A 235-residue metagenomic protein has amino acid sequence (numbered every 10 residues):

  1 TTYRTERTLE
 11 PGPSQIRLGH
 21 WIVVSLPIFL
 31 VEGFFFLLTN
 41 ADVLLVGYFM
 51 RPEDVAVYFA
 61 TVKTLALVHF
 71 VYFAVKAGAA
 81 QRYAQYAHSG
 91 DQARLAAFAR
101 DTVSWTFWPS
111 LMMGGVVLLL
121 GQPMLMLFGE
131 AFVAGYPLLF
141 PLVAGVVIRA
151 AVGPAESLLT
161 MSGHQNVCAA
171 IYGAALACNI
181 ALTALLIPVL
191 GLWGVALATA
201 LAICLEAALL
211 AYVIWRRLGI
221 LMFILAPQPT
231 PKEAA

Functional and structural regions predicted by a protein language model:
T1, G121, L125, N166 (+3 more regions): Membrane-interface helix-loop junctions in multi-pass transport and translocation proteins
T1-T39, G78, R82, H88-A93 (+1 more regions): Interhelical loop/hinge segments that connect adjacent transmembrane helices in multipass membrane
P27, D42-L44, A56-F73, S104-W105 (+1 more regions): Alpha-helical transmembrane segments of polytopic membrane transporters and translocases
F36, K63-A66, G114, V146 (+3 more regions): Residue-level recognition of pore/gate-forming positions within transmembrane alpha-helices of multi-pass
F49-P52, M161-G163, V189: Helix-loop interface residues and adjacent transmembrane-helix termini in multi-pass membrane transporters, primarily
P52-D54, Q92, R100, L119-V147: Interfacial segments at transmembrane-helix termini and the short loops linking adjacent helices
T61, L65-G90, A96-A99, L158-M161: Helix-loop junctions and terminal segments of transmembrane helices in multi-pass membrane transport/translocation
A144-I171: Membrane-interface junctions at transmembrane-helix termini in multi-pass inner-membrane proteins
